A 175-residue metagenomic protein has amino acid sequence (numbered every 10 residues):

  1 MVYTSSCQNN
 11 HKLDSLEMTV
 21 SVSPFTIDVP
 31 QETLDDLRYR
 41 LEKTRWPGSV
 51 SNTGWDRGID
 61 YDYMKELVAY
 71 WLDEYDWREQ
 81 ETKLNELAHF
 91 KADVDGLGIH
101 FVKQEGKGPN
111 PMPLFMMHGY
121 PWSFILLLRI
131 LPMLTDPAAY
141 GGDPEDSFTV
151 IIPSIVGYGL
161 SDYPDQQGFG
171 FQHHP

Functional and structural regions predicted by a protein language model:
M1-K83: N-terminal targeting or regulatory segments adjacent to alpha/beta-hydrolase or S9 domains
E17-V20, F25, R45, K65-P175: Catalytic cores of eukaryotic secretory-pathway lumenal/extracellular enzymes that build and remodel glycoconjugates
